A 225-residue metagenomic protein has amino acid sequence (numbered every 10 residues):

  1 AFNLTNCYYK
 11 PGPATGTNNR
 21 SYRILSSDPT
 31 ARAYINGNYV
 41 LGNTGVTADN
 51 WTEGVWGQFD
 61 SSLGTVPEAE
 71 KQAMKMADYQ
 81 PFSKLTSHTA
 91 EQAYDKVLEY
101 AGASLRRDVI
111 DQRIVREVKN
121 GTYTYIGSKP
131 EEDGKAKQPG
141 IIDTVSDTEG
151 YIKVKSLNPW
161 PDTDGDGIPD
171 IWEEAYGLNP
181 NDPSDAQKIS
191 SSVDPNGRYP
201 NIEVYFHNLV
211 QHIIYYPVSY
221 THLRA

Functional and structural regions predicted by a protein language model:
A1-F82: Glycine- and acidic/polar-rich repeat regions and solenoidal domains
Y9-G12, N43, K119, G177 (+1 more regions): Hydrophobic alpha-helix feature that most strongly marks membrane-spanning transmembrane helices and their immediate
A14-T15, T44-A48, L209-Y220: Short, charged low-complexity linker/loop segments at the C-terminal edge of domains
W56-W160, F206, V210-I213: C-terminal functional modules
V154-W160, I171-P217: Proline-centered structural pivot motif
T163: Primarily a LysM-type cell-wall glycan-binding module
T221-A225: Conserved small/polar residues in nucleotide/adenosyl-binding loops
